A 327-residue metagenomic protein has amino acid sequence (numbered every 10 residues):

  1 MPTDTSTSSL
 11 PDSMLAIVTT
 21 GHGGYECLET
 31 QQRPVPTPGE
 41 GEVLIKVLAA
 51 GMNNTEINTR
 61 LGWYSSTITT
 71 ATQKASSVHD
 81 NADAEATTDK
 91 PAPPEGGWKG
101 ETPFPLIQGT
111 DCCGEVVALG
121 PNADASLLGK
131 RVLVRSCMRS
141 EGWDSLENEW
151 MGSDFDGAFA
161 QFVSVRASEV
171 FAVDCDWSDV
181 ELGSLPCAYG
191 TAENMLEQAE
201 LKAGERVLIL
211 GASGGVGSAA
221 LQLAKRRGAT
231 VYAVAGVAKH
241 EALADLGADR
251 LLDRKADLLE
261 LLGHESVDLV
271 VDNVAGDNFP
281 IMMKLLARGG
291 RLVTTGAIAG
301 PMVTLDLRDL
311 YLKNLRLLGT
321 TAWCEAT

Functional and structural regions predicted by a protein language model:
P34-A50, Y64-M138: Glycine-rich beta-strand-centered segment in the early N-terminal region that forms part of a ligand/cofactor-binding
T87-I107, V134-G211: NAD(P)H dinucleotide-binding glycine-rich loop of Rossmann-like/cofactor-binding domains, especially the beta1-alpha1
G120, S136-C137, G211, A235 (+1 more regions): Conserved "cap/hinge" positions at secondary-structure junctions
L133, D268-V271, V293: N-terminal Rossmann-like NAD(P) cofactor-binding module of classical short-chain dehydrogenase/reductase
L146-W150, D154, D277-T327: Glycine-rich phosphate-binding loop and adjacent beta-alpha segment of Rossmann(oid) nucleotide-cofactor-binding
T191, G215-V216, D277: Hydrophobic/small residue at the entry helix of a nucleotide-binding pocket
I209-L210, K225-N278: Adenosine-nucleotide cofactor-binding segment
S213, G217, L221: N-terminal Rossmann NAD(P)H-binding glycine-rich loop of SDR-like oxidoreductase domains
